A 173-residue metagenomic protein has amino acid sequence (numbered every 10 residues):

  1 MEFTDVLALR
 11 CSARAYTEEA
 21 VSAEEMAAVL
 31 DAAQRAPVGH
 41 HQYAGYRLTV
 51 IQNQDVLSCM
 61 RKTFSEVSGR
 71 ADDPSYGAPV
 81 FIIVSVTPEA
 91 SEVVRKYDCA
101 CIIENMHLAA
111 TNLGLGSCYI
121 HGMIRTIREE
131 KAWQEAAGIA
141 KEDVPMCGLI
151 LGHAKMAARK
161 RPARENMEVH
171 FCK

Functional and structural regions predicted by a protein language model:
M1-V80, H170-K173: N-terminal amphipathic, basic helical "cap/leader" segment at the start of enzyme domains
V6, F81-I83, M146-I150: Conserved hydrophobic/aromatic beta-strand scaffold that supports enzyme active sites
T17, V67, S85-S91: Helix-biased detector of long, well-ordered alpha-helical tracts
A33, I82, P88-Q134: Small-aliphatic-rich amphipathic alpha-helix that forms the alpha element of a beta-alpha
N53-S58, P88-A90, K131, K155: Short, charged/polar surface micro-motifs in flexible loops or helix N-caps
T63-S65, K131-A136: Short, surface-exposed loop/helix-turn segments at secondary-structure junctions that function as lids/hinges flanking
A71-P74, Q134-K160: A glycine-rich helix N-cap at a beta->alpha junction
K160-K173: Phosphate/diphosphate-binding glycine-rich loops and adjacent basic-rich segments that engage nucleotide
